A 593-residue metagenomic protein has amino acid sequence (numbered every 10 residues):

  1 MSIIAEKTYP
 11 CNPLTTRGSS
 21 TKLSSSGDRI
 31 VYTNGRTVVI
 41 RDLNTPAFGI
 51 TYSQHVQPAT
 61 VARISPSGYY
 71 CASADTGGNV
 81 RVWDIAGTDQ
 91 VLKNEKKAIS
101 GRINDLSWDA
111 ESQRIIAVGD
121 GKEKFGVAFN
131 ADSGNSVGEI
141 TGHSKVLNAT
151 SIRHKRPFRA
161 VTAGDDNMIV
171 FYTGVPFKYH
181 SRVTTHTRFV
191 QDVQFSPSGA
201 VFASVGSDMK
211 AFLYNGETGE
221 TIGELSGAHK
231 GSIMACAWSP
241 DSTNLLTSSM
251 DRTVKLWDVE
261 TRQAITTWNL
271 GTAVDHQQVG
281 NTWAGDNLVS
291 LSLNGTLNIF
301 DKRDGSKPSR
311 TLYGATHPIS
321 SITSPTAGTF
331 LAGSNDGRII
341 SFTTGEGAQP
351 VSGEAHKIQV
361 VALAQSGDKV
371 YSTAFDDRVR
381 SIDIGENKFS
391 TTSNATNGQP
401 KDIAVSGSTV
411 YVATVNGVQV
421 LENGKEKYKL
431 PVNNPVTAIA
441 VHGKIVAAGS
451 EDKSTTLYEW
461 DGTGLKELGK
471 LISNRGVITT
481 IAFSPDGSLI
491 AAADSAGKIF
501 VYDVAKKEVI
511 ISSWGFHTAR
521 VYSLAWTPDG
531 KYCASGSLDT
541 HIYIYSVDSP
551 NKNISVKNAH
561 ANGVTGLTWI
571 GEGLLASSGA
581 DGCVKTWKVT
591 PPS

Functional and structural regions predicted by a protein language model:
M1-T16, N44-A47, P176: A short helix->beta-strand "capping" segment at the edge of beta-propeller domains
E6, G49-I50, Q90-N94, N135-G138 (+10 more regions): A structural motif specific to WD40 beta-propellers
P10-T37: Beta-strand-rich domains and repeat architectures in extracellular enzymes and scaffolds, especially beta-propellers
N12-R17, S53-A59, K96-I103, T141-L147 (+10 more regions): WD40/WD-repeat beta-propeller blade N-cap
K22-G27, R63-G68, S107-Q113, T150-F158 (+11 more regions): Loop/turn segments within WD40 beta-propeller blades
N34, A74-G77, V118-K122, T162-D166 (+10 more regions): Conserved strand-to-loop turn within each blade of WD40 beta-propeller repeats
V38-D42, V80-D84, G126-N130, I169-T173 (+10 more regions): WD40-repeat beta-propellers
G563-S593: Blade-level signature of beta-propeller repeat domains, shared across WD40, Kelch, NHL, RCC1 and BNR/Asp-box propellers
